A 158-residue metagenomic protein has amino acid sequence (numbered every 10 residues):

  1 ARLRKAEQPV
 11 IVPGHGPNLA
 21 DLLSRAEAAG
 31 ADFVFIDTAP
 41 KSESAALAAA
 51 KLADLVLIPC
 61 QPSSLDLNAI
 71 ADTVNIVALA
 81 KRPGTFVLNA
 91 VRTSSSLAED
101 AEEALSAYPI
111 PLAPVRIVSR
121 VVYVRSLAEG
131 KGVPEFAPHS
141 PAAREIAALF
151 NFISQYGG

Functional and structural regions predicted by a protein language model:
A1-F35, P40-L47, E103-S106, V124-F136: P-loop/Walker-type NTP enzyme "switch/lid" segment
I36, I58, F86-L88: Structural beta-sheet core signal
D37, D54, T73, I117 (+1 more regions): Residue-level signature of catalytic and energy-coupling elements of molecular machines, predominantly ATP/GTP-dependent
A39, L52-A71, R92-S95: Conserved Switch II/interswitch segment of TRAFAC-class P-loop GTPases
L52-D54, A80-G84, P109: Short glycine-/polar-rich loops that comprise or flank the Walker A/P-loop and associated switch/sensor motifs
L67-A90: Conserved C-terminal guanine-recognition region of P-loop GTPase G domains, centered on the G4
R92, E102-G132, I146: Beta-strand-loop-alpha "switch" segments that mediate conformational coupling across diverse proteins
G130-G158: NTP-binding/hydrolysis catalytic cores, primarily Walker-type P-loop NTPases
